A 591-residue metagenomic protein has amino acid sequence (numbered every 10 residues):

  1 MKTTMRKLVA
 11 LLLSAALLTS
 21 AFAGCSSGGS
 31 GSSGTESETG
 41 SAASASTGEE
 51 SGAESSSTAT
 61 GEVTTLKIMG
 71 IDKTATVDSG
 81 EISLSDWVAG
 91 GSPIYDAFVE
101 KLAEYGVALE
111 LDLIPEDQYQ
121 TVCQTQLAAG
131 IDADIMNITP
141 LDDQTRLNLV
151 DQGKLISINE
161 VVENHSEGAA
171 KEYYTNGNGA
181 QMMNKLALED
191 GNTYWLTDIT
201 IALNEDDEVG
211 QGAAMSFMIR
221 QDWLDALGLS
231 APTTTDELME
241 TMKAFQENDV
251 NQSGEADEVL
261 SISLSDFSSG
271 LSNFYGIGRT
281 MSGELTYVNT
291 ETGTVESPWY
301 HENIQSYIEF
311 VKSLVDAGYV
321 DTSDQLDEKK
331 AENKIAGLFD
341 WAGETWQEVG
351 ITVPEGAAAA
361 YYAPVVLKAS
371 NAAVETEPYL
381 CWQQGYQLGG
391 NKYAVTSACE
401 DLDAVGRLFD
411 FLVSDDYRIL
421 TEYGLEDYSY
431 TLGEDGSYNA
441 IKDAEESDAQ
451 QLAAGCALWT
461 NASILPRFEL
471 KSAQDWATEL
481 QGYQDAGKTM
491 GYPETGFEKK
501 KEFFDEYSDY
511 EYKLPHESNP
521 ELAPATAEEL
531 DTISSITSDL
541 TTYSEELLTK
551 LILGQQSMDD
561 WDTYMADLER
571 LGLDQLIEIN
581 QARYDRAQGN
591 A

Functional and structural regions predicted by a protein language model:
M1-L12: Bacterial N-terminal signal peptides that target proteins for export
A10, C25-M218, W223-E237, S282-Y287 (+2 more regions): Conserved N-terminal structural module of periplasmic/extracytoplasmic solute-binding proteins
S20-G24: C-terminal motif of bacterial Sec signal peptides marking the signal peptidase cleavage site
E62-L66, E104-L109, A129-D134, K154-I156 (+6 more regions): Loop/turn elements at helix/coil->beta-strand transitions in domains of secreted/extracellular proteins
D72-K101, A202-M218, D225-A231, S265-V320 (+1 more regions): Extracytoplasmic/periplasmic substrate-binding proteins
R146-N148, S265-T290, V315-Q474: Extracytoplasmic/periplasmic substrate-binding proteins
N159-V161, D190-T193, T197-S269, V288-K334 (+4 more regions): Helix-loop-helix "hinge/cap" segment bordering the ligand-binding cleft or interdomain interface
I419-E546: Conserved small-residue motifs centered on glycine
